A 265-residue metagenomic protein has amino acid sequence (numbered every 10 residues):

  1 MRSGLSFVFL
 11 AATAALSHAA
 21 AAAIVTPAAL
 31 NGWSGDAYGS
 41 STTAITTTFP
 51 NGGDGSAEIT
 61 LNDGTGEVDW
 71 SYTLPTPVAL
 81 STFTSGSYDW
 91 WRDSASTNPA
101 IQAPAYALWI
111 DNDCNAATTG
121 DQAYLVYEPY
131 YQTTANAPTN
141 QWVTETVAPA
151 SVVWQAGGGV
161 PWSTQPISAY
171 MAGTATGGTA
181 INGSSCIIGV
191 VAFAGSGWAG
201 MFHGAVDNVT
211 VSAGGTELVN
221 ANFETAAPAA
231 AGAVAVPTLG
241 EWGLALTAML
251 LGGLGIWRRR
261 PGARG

Functional and structural regions predicted by a protein language model:
L5-F7, A19-A23, E224-L246: Short, threonine-centered small-residue motifs that mark membrane-proximal processing/anchoring sites and TM-junction
S6-S17, M249-G253: Bacterial N-terminal signal peptides
A22-S40, L218-A226: Extracellular carbohydrate-recognition regions
I45-D69: Short carbohydrate-recognition loop motifs
T60-S85, D121-P129: Secreted extracellular polysaccharide-interacting domains
R92-I167: Extracellular ligand-binding interfaces
T144-A229: Terminal, low-complexity interaction segments
E241-P261: A cross-kingdom C-terminal cell-surface attachment/processing module
